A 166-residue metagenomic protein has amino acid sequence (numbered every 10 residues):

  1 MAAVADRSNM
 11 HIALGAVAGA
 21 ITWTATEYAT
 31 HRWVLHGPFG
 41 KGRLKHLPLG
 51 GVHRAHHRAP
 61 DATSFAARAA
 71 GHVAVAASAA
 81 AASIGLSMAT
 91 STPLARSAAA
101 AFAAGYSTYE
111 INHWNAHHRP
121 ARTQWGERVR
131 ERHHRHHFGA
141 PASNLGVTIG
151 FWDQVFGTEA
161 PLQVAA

Functional and structural regions predicted by a protein language model:
A2-G15, G85-R96: Helix-coil boundary and interhelical linker segments in multi-pass alpha-helical membrane proteins
A3-V4, G19, A70, A82: Intrinsic disorder/low-complexity segments
A13-V34: N-terminal signal-anchor transmembrane alpha helix
E27-E110, W114-A166: Membrane-embedded catalytic scaffold of the fatty acid hydroxylase/desaturase
